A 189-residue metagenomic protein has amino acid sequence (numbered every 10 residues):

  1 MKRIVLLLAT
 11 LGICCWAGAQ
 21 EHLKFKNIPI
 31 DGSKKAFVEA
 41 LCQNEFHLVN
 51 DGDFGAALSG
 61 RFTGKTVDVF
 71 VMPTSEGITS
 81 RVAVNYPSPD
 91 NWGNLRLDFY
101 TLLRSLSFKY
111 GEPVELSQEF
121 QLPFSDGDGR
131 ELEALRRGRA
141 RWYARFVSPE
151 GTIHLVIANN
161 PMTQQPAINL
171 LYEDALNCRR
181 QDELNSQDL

Functional and structural regions predicted by a protein language model:
I4-W16: Sec-dependent N-terminal signal peptides
L7-A9, R61, R136: Generic marker of residues within folded, mature protein domains
Q20-D53, P87-L189: Non-cytosolic coordination micro-motifs
L41, L58-S59: A sensor for short, sequence-defined functional sites
L58, V69-V71, V82, I153-I157 (+1 more regions): Hydrophobic beta-strand residues in large extracellular and virion-surface proteins
G60-S105: Mid-chain, structured segments of secreted extracytoplasmic proteins
